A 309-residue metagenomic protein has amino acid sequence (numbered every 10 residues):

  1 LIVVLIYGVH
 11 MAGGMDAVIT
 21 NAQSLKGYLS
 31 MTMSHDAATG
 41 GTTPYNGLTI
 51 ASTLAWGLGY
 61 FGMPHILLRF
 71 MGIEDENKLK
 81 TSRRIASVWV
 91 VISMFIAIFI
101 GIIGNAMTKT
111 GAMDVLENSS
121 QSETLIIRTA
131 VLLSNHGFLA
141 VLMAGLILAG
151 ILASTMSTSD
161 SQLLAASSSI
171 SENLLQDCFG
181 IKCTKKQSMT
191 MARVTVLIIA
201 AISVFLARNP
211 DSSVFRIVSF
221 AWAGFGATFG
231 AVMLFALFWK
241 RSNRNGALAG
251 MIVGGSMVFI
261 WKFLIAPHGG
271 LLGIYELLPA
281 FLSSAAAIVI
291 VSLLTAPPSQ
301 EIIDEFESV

Functional and structural regions predicted by a protein language model:
L1-V309: Membrane-embedded helix-loop-helix hairpins and adjacent transmembrane boundary segments in multi-pass transporters
